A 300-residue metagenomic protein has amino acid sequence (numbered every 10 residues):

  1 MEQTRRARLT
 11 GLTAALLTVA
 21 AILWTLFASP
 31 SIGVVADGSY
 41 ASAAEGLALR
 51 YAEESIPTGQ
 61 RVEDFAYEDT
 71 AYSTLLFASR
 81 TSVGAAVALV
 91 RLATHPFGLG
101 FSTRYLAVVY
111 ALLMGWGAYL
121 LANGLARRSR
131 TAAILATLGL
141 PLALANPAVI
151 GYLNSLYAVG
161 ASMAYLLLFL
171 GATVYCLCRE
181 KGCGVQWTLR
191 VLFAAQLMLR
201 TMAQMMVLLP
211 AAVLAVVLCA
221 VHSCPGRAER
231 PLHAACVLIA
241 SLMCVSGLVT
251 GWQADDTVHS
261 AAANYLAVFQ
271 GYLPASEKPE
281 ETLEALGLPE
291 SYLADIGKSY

Functional and structural regions predicted by a protein language model:
E2-S29, R80-Y272: Hydrophobic transmembrane helix bundles of membrane-integrated enzymes that assemble and modify cell-envelope
A20-P96: Extracytoplasmic loop-helix module adjacent to an early transmembrane segment
A43-L75, G251-Y300: Membrane-proximal stem/loop segments at transmembrane-domain junctions that anchor or position
